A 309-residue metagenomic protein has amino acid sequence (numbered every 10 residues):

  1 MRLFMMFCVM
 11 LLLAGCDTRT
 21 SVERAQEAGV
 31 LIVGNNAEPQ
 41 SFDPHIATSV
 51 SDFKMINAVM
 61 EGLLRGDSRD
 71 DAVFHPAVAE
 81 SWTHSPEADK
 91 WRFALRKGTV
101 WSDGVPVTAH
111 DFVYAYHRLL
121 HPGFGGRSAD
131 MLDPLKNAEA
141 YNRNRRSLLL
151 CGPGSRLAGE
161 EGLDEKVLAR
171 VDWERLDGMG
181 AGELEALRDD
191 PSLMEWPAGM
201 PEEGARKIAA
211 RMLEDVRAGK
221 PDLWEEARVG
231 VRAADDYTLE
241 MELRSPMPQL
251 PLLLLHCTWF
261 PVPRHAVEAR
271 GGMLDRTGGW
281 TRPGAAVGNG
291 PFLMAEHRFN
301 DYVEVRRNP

Functional and structural regions predicted by a protein language model:
R2-F7: Sec-dependent signal peptide recognition, specifically the positively charged N-region followed immediately by
L13-G15: C-terminal motif of bacterial Sec signal peptides marking the signal peptidase cleavage site
D17-T20: Bacterial signal peptide processing site
A28-A37, E80, K90-R92, F112-A115 (+3 more regions): Short, well-ordered beta-strand elements
G34-E87, V287: N-terminal lobe/hinge region of extracytoplasmic solute-binding protein
K54-A58, V73, A77, V107 (+4 more regions): Extracytoplasmic/secreted proteins, especially bacterial periplasmic and envelope-associated proteins
S68-R69, E183-Y237, E242-P309: Gly/Pro-rich hinge or "lid" segments in bacterial periplasmic/extracellular proteins
S81-E202, E240: Aromatic- and charge-enriched surface segment that lines or borders ligand/interaction sites
